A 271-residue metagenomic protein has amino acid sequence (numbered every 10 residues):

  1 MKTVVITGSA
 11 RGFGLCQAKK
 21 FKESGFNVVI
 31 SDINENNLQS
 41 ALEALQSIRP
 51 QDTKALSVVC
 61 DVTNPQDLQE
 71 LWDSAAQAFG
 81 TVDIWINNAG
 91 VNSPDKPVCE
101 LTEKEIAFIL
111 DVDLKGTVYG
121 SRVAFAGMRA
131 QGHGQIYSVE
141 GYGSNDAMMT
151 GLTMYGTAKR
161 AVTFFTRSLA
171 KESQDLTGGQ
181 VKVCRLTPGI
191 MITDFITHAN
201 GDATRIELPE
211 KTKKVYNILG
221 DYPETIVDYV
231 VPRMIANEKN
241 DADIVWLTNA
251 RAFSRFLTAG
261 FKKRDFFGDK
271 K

Functional and structural regions predicted by a protein language model:
M1-V29: Canonical Rossmann dinucleotide-binding motif of NAD(H)/NADP(H)-dependent dehydrogenases/reductases, specifically
S24-A41: Conserved glycine-rich Rossmann-like NAD(P)H-binding loop of the short-chain dehydrogenase/reductase
E35-N36, V59-E70, E103: The beta1-alpha1 cofactor-binding region of Rossmann-like NAD(H)/NADP(H)-dependent oxidoreductases
K96-V98, T102-A107: Substrate-binding pocket helix/loop in short-chain dehydrogenase/reductase
S121-R122, R167: A short, exposed helix-loop element centered on a Lys and neighboring polar residues
Q135-A161, T166-R167, K171-D175, I190: Catalytic loop of short-chain dehydrogenase/reductase
R185, A203-K262: C-terminal helical subdomain
